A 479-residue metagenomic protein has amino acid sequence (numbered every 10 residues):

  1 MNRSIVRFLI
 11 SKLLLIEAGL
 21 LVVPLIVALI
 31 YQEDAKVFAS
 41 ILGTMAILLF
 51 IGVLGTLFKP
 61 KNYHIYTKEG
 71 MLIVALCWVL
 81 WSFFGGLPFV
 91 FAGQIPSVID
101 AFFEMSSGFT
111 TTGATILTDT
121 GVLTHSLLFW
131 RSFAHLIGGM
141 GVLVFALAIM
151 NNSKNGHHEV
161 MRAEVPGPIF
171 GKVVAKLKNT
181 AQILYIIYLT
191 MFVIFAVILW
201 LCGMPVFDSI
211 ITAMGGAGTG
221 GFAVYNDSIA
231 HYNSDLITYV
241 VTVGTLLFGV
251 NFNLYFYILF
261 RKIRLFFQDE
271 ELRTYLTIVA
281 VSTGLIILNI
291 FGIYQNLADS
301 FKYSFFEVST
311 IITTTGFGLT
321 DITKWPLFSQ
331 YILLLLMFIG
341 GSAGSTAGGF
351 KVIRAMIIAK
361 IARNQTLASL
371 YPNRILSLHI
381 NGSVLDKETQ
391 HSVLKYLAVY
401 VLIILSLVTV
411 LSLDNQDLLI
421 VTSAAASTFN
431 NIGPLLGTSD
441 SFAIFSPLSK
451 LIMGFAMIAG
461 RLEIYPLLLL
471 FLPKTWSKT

Functional and structural regions predicted by a protein language model:
M1-T479: Membrane-proximal intracellular helices of multi-pass ion channels
